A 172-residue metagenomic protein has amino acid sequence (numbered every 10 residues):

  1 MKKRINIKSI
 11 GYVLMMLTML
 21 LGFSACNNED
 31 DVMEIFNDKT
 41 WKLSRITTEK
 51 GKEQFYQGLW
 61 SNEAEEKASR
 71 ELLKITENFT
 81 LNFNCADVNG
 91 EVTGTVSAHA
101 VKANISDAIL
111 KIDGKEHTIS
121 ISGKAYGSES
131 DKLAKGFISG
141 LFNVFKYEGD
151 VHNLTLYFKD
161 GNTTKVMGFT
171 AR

Functional and structural regions predicted by a protein language model:
K2-V13: Bacterial N-terminal signal peptides that target proteins for export
I5, M19-L20, D30, A171: Generic extreme N-terminus detector
Y12-L20: Hydrophobic helical h-region of N-terminal Sec-dependent signal peptides in bacterial secretory/periplasmic proteins
L21-A25: C-terminal motif of bacterial Sec signal peptides marking the signal peptidase cleavage site
N27-S106, K111-R172: Lipid interaction determinants
